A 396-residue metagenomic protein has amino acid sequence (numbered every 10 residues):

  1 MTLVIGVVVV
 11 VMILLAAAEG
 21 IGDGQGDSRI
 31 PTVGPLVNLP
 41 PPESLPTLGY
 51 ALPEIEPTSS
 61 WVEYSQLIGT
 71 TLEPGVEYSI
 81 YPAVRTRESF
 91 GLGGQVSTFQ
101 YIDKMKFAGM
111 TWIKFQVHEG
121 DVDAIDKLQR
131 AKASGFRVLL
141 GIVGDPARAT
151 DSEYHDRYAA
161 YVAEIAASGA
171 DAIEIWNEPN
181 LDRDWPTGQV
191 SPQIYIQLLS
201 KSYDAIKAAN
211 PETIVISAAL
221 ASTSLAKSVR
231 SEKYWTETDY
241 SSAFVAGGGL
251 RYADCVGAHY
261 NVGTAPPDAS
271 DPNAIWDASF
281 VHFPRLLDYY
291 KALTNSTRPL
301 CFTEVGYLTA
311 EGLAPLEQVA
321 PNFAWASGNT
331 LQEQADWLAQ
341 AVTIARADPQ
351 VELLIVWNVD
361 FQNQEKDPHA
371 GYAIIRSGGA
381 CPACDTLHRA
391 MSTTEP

Functional and structural regions predicted by a protein language model:
T2-A16: Hydrophobic membrane-insertion alpha-helices, especially the h-region of bacterial N-terminal signal peptides
I13-R29: Hydrophobic single-pass membrane-insertion segments
G24-E63: Juxtamembrane proline-rich low-complexity "stalk" or linker regions positioned immediately after a signal peptide
P53-I55, S59-I80, G91-G93, I102-M105 (+2 more regions): Aromatic-rich peripheral "rim/lid" segments of glycoside hydrolase catalytic domains that contact and position glycan
S59-P192, L220-S222, S270-W276, E365-R376: N-terminal substrate-binding region of glycoside hydrolase catalytic domains
R87-G91, T111-K114, R137-L139, D171-E174 (+4 more regions): Structural preference for beta-strand elements that scaffold enzyme active sites
I125, Q129, L140-P146, S152-A159 (+3 more regions): Noncatalytic carbohydrate-binding groove/subsite architecture in carbohydrate-active enzymes
Y161-E178, T238-V256, A345-V351: Structural recognition of alpha->loop->beta junctions
